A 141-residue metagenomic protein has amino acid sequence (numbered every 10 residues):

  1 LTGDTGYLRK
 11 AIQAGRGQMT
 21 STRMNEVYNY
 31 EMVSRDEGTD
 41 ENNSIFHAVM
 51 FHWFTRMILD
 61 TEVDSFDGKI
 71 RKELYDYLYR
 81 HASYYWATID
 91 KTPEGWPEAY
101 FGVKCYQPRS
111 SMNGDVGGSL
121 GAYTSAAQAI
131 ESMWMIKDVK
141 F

Functional and structural regions predicted by a protein language model:
L1-T2: Pocket-lining segment of extracytoplasmic ligand-binding domains
G6-L8, Q13-F141: CBM-like carbohydrate-recognition segments
